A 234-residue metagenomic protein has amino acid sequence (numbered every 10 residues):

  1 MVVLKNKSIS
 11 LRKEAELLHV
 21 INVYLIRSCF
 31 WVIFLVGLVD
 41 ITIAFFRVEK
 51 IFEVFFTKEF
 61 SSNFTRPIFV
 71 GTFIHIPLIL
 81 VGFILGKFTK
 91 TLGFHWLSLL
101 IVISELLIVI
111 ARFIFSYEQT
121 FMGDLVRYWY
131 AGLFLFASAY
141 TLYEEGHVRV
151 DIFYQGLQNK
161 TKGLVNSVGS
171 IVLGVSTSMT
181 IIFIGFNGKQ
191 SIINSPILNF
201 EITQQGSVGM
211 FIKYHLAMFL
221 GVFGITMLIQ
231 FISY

Functional and structural regions predicted by a protein language model:
M1-G156, K160-Y234: Alpha-helical transmembrane segments and membrane-interface helix-loop junctions in multi-pass membrane proteins
